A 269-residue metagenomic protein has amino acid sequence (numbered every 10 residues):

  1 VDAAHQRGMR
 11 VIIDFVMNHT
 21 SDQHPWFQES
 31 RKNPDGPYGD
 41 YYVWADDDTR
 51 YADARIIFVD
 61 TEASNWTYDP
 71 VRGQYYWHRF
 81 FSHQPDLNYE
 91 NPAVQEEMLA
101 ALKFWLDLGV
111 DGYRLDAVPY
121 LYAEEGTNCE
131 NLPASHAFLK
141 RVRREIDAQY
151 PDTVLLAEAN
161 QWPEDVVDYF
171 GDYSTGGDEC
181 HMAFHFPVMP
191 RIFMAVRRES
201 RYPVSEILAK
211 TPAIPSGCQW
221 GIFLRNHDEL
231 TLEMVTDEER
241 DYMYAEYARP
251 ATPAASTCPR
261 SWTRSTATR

Functional and structural regions predicted by a protein language model:
V1-R269: Active-site and adjacent substrate-binding regions of carbohydrate-active enzymes
